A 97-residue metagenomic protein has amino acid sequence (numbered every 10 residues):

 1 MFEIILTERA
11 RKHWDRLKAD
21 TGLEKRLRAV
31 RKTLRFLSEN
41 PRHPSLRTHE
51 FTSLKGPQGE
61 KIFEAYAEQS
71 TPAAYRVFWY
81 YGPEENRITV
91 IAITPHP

Functional and structural regions predicted by a protein language model:
M1-A74, G82-P97: Basic, Lys/Arg-enriched alpha-helical interface segments
